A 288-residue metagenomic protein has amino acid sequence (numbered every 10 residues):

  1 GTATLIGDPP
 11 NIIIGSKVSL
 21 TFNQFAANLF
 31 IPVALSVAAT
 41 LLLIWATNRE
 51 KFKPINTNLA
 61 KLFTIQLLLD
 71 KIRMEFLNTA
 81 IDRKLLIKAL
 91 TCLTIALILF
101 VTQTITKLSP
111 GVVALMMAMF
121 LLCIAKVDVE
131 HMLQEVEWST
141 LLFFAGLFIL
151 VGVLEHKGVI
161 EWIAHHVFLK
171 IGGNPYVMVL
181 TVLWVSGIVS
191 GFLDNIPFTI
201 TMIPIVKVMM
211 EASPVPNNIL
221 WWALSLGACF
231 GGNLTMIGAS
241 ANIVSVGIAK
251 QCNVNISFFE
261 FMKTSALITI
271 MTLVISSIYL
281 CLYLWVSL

Functional and structural regions predicted by a protein language model:
G1-T2, T64-I72, T140-L154, P204 (+2 more regions): Small-residue-rich segments of transmembrane alpha-helices in multi-pass membrane proteins, especially helix faces
A3-L5, P9, L97-V101, L147-H165 (+1 more regions): Hydrophobic alpha-helical transmembrane segments in multi-pass integral membrane proteins
A3-T4, N23-T79, L226, F230-L288: Juxtamembrane and boundary regions of transmembrane helices in multi-pass small-molecule transporters and channels
P9, I13-F30, E137, G152-V254: Membrane-interfacial helix-loop connectors
A26-F30, A34, L86, L90-T94 (+5 more regions): Hydrophobic alpha-helical transmembrane segments
A34-T47, L90, T94, I98 (+7 more regions): Generic alpha-helical transmembrane segments of integral inner-membrane proteins, especially permease/transport modules
R83, I87, T94-L115, H131: Flexible hinge motifs at transmembrane-helix junctions and intramembrane kinks/re-entrant loops in multi-pass membrane
L108-Y176: Hydrophobic transmembrane alpha-helices of multi-pass solute/ion transporters
